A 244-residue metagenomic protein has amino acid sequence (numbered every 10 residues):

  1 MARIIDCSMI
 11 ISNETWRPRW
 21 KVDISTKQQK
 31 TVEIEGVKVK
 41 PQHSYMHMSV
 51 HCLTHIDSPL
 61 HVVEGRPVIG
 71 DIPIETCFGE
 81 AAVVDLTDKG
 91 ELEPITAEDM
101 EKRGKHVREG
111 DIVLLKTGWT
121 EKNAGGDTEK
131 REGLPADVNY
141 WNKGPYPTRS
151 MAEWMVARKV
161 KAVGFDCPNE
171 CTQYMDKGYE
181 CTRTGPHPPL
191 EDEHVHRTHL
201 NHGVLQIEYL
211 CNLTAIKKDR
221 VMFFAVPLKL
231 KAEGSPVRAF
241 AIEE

Functional and structural regions predicted by a protein language model:
M1-E244: Active-/binding-site microenvironments in catalytic and ligand-binding cores
